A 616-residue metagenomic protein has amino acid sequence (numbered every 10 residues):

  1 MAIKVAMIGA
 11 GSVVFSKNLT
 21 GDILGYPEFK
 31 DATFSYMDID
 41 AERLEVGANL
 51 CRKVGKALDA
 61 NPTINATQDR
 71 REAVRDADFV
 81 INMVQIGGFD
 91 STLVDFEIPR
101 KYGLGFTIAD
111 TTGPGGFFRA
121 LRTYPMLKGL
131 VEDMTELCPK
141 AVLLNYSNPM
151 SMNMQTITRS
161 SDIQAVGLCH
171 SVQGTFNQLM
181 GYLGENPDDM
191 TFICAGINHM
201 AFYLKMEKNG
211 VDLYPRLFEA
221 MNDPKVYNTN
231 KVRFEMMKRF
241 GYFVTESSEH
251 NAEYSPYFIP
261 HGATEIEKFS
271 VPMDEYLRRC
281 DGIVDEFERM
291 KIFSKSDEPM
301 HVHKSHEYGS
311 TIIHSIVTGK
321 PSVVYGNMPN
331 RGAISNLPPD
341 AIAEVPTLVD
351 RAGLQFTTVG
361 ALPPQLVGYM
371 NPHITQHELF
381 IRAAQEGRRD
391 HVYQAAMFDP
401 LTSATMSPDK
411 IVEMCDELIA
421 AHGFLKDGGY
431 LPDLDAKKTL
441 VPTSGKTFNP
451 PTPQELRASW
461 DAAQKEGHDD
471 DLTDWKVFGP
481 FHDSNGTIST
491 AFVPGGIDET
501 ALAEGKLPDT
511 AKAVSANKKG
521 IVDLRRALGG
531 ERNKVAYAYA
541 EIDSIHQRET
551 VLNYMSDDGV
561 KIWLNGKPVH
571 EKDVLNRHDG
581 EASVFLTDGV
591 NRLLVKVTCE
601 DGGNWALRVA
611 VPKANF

Functional and structural regions predicted by a protein language model:
E28-R52: NAD(P)-binding Rossmann-fold cofactor-contacting core
T63-D76: Short acidic low-complexity segments
D90-R159: Rossmann-fold NAD(P)-binding glycine/threonine-rich loop
G184-F448: Long, compositionally biased stretches enriched for glycine and/or charged residues
K446-L524, V595-F616: Accessory carbohydrate-binding/adhesion or oligomerization-edge regions at the termini of glycan-active proteins
A538-T550, S583-D588: Extracellular and analogous surface-interaction loops
S544, R548-I562, L593: Aromatic-lined ligand-binding clefts that engage carbohydrates, nucleic acids, or primary amines
K561-R608: Beta-strand-rich ligand-recognition modules
